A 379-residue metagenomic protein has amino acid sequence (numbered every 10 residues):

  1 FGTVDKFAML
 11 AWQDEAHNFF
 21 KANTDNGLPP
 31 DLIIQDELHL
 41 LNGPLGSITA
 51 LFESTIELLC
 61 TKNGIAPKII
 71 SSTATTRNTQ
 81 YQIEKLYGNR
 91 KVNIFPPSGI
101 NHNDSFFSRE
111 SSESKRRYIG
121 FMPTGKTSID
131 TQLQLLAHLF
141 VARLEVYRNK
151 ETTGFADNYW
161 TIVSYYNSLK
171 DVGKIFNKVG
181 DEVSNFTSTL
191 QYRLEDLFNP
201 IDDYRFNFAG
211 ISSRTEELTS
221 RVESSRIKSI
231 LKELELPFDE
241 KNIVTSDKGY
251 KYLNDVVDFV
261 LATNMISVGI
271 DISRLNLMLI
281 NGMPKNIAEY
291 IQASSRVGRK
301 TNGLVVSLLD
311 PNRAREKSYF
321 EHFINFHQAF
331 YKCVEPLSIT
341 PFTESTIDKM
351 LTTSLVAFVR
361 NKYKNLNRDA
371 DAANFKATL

Functional and structural regions predicted by a protein language model:
F1-A11, Y252-S267: Conserved two-lobed SF2 helicase motor
V4-K6, N167-L169, D196-L231, A262-S267: Conserved helicase motor
D5-M9, N18-K62: SF2 helicase catalytic motif II
E37-S47, T55-Q82, L86, P97: Conserved helicase ATPase motor motifs in RecA-like P-loop NTPase domains
R77-K85, R90-F186: Conserved interdomain linker/interface between the two RecA-like ATPase lobes of SF2 helicase motors
T219-A262: Conserved helicase ATPase core of P-loop NTP-dependent helicases/translocases
I266-G282, L304-S307: A short beta-strand element within the Helicase C-terminal
Q292, R296-F330: Conserved segment of the helicase C-terminal RecA-like domain
